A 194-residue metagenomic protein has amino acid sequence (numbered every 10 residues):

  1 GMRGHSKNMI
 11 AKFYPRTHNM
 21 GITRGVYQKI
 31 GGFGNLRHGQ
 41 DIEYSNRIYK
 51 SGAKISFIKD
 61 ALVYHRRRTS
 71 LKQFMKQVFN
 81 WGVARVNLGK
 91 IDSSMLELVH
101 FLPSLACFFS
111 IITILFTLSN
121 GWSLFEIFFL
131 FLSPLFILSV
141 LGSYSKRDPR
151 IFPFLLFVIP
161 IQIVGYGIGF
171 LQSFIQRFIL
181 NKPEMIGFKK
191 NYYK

Functional and structural regions predicted by a protein language model:
G1-Y14, H18, Q28, I91: Short, flexible, basic/aromatic active-site loop/helix in glycosyltransferases
A11-M20, R24, L36, Q40: Glycine/small-residue-rich pyrophosphate-binding loop that anchors the diphosphate of NDP-sugar donors
R24-V26, G52, I112: Short loop segments at secondary-structure junctions
Q28, G34-L96: Catalytic donor/gating beta->alpha subdomain of glycosyltransferases that bind UDP-sugars
S94-L105: Membrane-interface anchor segments at the N-terminal boundary of transmembrane helices in multi-pass membrane enzymes
A106-L180: Membrane-embedded multi-pass helical conduit in multi-pass membrane proteins, especially envelope-biosynthetic
R177-K194: Short linear elements at protein peripheries
